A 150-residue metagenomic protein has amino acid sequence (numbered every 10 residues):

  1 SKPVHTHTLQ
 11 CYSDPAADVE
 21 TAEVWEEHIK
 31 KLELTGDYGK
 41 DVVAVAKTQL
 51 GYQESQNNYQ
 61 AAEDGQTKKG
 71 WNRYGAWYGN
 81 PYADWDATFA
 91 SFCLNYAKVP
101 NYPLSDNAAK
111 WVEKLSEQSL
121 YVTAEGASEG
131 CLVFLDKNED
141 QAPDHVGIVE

Functional and structural regions predicted by a protein language model:
S1-E26: Thrombospondin type-1
T8, Y12, K47, F134-D136 (+1 more regions): Residue-level detector of conserved, well-ordered beta-strand and adjacent loop positions that form binding/recognition
Q10, D14, N95-Y96, E129 (+1 more regions): General secretory precursor processing signal
V24-A97: N-terminal capping segments
V99-E150: ...with weaker cross-activation on analogous glycine-rich loops/strands in unrelated enzymes
